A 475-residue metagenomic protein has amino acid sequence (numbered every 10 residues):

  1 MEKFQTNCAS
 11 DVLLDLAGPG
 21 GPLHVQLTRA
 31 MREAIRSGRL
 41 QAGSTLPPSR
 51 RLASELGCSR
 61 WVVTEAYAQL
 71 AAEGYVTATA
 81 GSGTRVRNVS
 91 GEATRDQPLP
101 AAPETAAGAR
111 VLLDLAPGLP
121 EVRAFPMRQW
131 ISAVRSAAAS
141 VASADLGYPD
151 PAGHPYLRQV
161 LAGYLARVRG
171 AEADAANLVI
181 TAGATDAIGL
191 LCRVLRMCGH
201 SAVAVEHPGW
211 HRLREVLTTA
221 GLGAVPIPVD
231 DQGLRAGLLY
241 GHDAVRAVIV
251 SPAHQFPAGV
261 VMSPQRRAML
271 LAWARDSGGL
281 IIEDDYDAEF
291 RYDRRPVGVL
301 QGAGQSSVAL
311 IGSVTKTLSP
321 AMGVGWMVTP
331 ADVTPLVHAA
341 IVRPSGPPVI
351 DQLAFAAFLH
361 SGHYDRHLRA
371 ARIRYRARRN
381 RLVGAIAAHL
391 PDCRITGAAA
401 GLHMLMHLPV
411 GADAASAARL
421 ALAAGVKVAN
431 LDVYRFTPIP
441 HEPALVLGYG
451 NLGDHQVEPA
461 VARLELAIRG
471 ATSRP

Functional and structural regions predicted by a protein language model:
M1-A137, L146, L157, V337 (+11 more regions): N-terminal basic, amphipathic alpha-helical segments
V76, G223, L280, K427: Residue-level detector of anion-binding/catalytic polar loops
P117, L161, W326-V328, L353-S361: Helix-loop "lid/cap" segments that line or gate small-molecule binding pockets
G118-P120, P252-F256, K316, L452: Short glycine-rich anion-binding loops that position phosphate/pyrophosphate groups of nucleotides and phosphorylated
L119-R123, Q255-P257, D287-F290, V342: Short histidine/acidic/glycine/proline-rich micro-motifs that form metal- and phosphate-coordinating active-site loops
V134, S143-S277, E289-A303, S307-A309 (+2 more regions): Conserved core of the PLP fold type I
G302-L336, P347-I350: Active-site PLP attachment segment
